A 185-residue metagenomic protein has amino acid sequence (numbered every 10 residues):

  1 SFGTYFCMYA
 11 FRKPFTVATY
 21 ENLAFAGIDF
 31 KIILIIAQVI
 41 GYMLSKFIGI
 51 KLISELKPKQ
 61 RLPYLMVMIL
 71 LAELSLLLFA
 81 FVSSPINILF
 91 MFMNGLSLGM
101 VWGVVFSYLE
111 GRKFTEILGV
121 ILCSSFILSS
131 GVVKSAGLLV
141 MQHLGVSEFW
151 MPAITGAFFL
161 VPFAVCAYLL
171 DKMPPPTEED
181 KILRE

Functional and structural regions predicted by a protein language model:
S1-Y20: Pair of pore-lining "gating" transmembrane helices in MFS-fold secondary transporters
F11, N22-A37: Loop-to-transmembrane helix entry
F15, G99-F114: Intracellular juxtamembrane helix-capping segments at the cytosolic ends of symmetry-related transmembrane helices
I32-S54: Central cavity-lining transmembrane alpha-helices of secondary-active solute carriers, predominantly the Major
R61-L78: Structural signature of the two symmetry-related core transmembrane helices
S75-L76, S83-V101: Hydrophobic core of transmembrane alpha-helices in multi-pass small-molecule transporters, especially MFS/SLC-type
F114-Q142, F158-P162: Glycine-rich segments within core transmembrane alpha-helices of 12-TM secondary carriers
M141-E185: Intracellular loop-helix junctions on the cytosolic face of multi-pass helical membrane proteins
